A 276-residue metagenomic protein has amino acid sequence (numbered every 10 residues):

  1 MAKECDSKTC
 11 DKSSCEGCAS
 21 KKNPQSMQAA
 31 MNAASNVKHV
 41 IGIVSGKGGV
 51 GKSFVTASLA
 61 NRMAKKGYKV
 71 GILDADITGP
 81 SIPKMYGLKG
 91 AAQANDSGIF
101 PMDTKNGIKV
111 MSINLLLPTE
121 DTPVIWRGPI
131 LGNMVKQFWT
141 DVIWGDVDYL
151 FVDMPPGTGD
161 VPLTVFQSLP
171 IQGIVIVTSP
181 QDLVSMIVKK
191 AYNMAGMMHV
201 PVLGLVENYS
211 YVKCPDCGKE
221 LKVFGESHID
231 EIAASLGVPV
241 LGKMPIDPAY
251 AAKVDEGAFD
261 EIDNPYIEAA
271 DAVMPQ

Functional and structural regions predicted by a protein language model:
A2-Q25, M194-Q276: C-terminal lobe/tail of nucleotide-utilizing enzymes
N32-K38: Phosphate-binding P-loop
V37, G48, D74, I82 (+7 more regions): Residue-level signature of catalytic and energy-coupling elements of molecular machines, predominantly ATP/GTP-dependent
H39-I77, Y192, M198: Walker A/P-loop phosphate-binding motif and the immediately C-terminal alpha-helix
K69-V70, A75-E120, G132: Phosphate-binding loop that captures ATP/GTP phosphates
M111, M154, Q167, L203 (+1 more regions): Glycine-rich phosphate-binding loops of nucleotide-dependent enzymes
L117-V165: Phosphate-binding/switch loop-helix module in NTP-utilizing enzymes
G145-V152, T158, P170-A191: Conserved Switch II/interswitch segment of TRAFAC-class P-loop GTPases
